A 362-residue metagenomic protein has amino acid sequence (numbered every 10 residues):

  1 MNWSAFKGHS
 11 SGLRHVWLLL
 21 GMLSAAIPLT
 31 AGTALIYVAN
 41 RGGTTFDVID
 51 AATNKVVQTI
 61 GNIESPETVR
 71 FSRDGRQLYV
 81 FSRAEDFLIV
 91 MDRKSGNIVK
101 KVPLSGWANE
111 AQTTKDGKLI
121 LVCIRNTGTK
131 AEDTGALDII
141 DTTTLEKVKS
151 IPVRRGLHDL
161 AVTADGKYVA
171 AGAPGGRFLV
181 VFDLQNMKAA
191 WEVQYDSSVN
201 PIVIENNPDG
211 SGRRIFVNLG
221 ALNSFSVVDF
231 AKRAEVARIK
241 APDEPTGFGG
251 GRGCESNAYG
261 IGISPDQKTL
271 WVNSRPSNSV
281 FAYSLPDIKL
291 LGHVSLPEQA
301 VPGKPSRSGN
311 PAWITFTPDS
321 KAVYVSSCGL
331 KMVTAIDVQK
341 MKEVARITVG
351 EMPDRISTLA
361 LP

Functional and structural regions predicted by a protein language model:
M1-L13: N-terminal secretory signal peptides that target proteins for export/translocation
L13-R14, A39: Residue-level micro-sites within transmembrane alpha helices that shape and flank functional polar/acidic positions
R14-P28: Bacterial N-terminal signal peptides
A26-P362: Predominantly soluble domains enriched in secretory-pathway, periplasmic, or organellar proteins
